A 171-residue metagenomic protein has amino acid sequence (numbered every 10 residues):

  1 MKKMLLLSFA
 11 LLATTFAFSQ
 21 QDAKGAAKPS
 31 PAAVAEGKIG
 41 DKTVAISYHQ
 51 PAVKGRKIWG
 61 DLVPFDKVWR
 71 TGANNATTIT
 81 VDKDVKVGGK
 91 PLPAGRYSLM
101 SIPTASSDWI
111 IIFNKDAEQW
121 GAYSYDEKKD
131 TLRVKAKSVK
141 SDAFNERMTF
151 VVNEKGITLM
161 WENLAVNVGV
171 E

Functional and structural regions predicted by a protein language model:
M1-D22: Bacterial Sec-dependent N-terminal signal peptides
M4-L5, P31, I79, D84: Short hydrophobic "helix-edge" motifs at membrane interfaces and signal-peptide entry regions
L12, A105, A165: Surface-exposed, flexible loop/turn segments at secondary-structure boundaries
A13-T15, P93, N153: Generic detector of short, well-ordered, non-transmembrane alpha-helical segments enriched in hydrophobic residues
Q20-K67, D116-E171: Primarily secretory-pathway and cell-envelope proteins
R70-Q119: Mid-length scaffold segments of soluble, non-membrane domains
